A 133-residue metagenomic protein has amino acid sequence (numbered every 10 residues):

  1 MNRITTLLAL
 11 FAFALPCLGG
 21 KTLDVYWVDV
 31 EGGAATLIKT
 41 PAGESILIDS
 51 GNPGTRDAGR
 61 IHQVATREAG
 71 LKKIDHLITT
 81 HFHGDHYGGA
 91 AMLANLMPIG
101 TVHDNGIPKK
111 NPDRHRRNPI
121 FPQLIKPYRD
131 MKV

Functional and structural regions predicted by a protein language model:
R3, C17-V133: Non-globular, low-confidence helical/coil segments that flank catalytic cores
T5-P16: Bacterial N-terminal signal peptides
